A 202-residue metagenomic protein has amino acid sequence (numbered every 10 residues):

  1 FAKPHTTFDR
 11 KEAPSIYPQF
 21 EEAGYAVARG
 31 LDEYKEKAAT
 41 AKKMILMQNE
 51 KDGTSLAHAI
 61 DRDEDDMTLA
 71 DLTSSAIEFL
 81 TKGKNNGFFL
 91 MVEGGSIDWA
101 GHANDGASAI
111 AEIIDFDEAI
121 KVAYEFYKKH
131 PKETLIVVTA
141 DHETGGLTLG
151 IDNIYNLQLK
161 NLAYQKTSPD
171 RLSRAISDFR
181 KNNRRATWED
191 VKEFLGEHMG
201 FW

Functional and structural regions predicted by a protein language model:
F1-W202: A post-motif C-terminal structural segment
